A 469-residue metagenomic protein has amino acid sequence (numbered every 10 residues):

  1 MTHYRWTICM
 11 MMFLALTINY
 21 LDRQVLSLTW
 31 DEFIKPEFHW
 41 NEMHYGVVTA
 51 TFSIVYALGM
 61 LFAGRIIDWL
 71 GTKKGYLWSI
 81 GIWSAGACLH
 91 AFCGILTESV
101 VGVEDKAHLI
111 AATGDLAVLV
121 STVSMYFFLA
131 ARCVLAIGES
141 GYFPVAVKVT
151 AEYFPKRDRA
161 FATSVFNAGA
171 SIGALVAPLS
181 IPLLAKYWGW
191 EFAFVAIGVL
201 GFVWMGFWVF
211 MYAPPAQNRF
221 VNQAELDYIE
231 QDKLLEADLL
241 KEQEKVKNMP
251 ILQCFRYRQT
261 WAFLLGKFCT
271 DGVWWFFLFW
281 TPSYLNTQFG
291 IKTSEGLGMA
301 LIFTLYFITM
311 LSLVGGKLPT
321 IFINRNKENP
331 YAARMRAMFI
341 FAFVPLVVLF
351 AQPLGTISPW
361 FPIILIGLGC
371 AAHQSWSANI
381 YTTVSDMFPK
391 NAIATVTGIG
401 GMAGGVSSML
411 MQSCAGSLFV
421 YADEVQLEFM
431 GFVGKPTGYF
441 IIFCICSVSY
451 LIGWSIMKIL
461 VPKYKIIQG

Functional and structural regions predicted by a protein language model:
T7-E42, T97, F277-P282, M411: Extracytoplasmic
Q24, S53-L61, S140, A174-L175 (+3 more regions): Residue-level signature of mid-helix packing/kink "hotspots" within the transmembrane helices of 12-pass Major
L26-L28, C254-L313, H373-S377, Y381 (+1 more regions): Extracytoplasmic gate region of multi-pass secondary transporters
Y76, F128, M335-M338: Primarily marks hydrophobic transmembrane alpha-helices of the MFS/SLC 12-helix fold
G81-S121, F339-T356: C-terminal ends and interior cores of transmembrane alpha-helices in multi-pass membrane transporters/permeases
F127, A131-S171: Cytoplasmic helix-loop-helix junction between adjacent transmembrane helices in 12-TM secondary transporters
F166, A170-R219: Helix-loop-helix hairpin linking two adjacent transmembrane segments in secondary transporters
W204-Y212, V348-L354, Y439-G469: Multi-pass alpha-helical transporter architecture, strongest for 12-TM Major Facilitator/SLC carriers used
